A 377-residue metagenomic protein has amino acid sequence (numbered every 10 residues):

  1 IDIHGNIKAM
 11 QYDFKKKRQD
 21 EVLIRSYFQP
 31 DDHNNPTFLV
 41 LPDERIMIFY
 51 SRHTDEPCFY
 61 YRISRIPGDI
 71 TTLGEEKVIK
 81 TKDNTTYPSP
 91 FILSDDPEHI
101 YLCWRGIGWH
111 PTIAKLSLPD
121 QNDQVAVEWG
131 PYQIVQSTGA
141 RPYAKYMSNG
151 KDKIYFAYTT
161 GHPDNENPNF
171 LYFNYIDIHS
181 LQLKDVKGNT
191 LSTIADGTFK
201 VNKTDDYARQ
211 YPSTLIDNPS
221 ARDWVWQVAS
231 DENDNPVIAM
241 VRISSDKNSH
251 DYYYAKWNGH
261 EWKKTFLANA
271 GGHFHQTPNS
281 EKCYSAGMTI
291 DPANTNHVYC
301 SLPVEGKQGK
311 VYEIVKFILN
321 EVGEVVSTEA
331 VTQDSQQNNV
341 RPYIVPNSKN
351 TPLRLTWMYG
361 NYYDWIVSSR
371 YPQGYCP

Functional and structural regions predicted by a protein language model:
I1-P377: Extracellular, repeat-based ectodomains that mediate carbohydrate processing or recognition
